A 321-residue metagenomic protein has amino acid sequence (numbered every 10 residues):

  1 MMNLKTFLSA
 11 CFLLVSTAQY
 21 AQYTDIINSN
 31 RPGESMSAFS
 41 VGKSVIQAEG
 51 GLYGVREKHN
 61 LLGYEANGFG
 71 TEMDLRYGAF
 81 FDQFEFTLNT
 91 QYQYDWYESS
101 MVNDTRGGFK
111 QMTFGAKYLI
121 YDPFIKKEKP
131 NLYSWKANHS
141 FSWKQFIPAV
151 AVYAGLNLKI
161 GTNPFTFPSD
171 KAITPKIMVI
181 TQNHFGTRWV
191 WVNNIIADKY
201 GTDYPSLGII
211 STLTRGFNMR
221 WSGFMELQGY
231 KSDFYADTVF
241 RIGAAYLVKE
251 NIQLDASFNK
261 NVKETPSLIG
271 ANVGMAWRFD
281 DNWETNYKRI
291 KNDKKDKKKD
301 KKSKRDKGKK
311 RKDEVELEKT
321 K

Functional and structural regions predicted by a protein language model:
L4-V15: Sec-dependent N-terminal signal peptides
T17-A21: Sec/Tat signal peptide C-region and signal peptidase I cleavage site
Q22-Y200, Y204-K321: Transmembrane beta-barrel domains of Gram-negative outer membranes and organellar outer membranes
